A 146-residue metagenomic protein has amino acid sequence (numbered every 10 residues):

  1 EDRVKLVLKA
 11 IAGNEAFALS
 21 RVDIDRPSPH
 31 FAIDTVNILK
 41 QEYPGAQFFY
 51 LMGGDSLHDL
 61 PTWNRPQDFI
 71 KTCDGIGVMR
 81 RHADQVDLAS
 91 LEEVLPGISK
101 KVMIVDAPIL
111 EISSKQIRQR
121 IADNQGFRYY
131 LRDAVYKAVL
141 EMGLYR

Functional and structural regions predicted by a protein language model:
E1-R146: Nucleotidyltransferase catalytic core that binds NTPs
